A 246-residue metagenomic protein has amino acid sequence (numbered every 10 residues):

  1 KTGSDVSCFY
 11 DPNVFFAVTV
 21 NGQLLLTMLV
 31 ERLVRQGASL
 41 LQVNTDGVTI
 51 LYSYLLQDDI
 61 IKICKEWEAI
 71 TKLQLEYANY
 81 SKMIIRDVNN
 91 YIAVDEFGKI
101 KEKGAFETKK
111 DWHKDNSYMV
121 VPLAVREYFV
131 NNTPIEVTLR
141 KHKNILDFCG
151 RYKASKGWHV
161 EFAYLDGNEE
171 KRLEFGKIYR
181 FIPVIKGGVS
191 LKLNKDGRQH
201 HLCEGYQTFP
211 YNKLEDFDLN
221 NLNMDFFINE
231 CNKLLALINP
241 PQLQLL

Functional and structural regions predicted by a protein language model:
K1-P12: Active-site cores of enzymes that catalyze phosphoryl transfer or operate on phosphate-rich substrates
Y10-L29: Conserved pre-motif C helix in the palm subdomain of viral-like polymerases
F15-V18, Y52-L56: Generic alpha-helical structural element
Q23, T27-V30, T49, I61-E68 (+1 more regions): Short, well-ordered alpha-helical packing segments
G37-L51: Catalytic palm active-site di-aspartate
T49, Y54, S81: Acidic, metal-coordinating catalytic cores used for nucleic-acid/nucleotide bond scission and strand-transfer chemistry
Q57-L246: C-terminal, non-catalytic extensions of nucleic-acid polymerases
